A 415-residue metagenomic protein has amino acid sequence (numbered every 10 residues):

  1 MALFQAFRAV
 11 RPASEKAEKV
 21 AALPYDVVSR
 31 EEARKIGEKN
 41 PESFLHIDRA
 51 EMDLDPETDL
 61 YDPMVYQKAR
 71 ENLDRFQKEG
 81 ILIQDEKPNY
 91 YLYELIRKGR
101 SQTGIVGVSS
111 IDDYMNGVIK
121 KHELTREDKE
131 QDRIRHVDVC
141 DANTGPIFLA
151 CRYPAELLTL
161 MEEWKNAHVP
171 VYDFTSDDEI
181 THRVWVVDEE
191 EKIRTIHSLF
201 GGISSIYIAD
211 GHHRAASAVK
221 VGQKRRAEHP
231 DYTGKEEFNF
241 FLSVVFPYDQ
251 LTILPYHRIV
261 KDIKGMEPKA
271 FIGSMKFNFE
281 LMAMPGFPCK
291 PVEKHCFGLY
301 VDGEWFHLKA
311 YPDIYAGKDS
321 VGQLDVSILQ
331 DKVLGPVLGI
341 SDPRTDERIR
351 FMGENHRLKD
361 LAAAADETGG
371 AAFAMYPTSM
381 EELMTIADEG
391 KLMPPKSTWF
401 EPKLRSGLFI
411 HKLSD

Functional and structural regions predicted by a protein language model:
M1-D415: Surface-exposed, charge/polar-rich loops and edge strands
